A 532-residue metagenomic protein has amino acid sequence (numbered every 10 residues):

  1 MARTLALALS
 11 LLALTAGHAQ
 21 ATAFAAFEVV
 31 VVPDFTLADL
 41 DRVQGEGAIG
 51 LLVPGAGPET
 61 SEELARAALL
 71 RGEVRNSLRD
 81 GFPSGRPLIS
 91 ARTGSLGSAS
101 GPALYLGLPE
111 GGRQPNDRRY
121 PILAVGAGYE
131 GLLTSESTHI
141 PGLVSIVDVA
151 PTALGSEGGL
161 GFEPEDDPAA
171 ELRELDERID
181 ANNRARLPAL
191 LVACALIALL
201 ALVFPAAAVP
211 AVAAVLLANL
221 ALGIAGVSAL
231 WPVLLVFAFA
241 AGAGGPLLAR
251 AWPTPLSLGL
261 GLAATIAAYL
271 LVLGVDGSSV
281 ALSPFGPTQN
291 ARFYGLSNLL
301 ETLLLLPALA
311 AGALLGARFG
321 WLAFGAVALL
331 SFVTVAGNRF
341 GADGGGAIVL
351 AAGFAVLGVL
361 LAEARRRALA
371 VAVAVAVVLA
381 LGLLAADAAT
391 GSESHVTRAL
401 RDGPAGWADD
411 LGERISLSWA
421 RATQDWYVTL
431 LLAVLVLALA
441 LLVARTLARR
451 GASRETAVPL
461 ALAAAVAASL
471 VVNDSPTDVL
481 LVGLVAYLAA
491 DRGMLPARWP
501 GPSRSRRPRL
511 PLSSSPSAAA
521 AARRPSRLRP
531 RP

Functional and structural regions predicted by a protein language model:
A19-N182: Soluble extramembrane regions of membrane proteins in the secretory/endomembrane system
A169-A181, S279-L303, P404-Y427: Juxtamembrane membrane-water interface segments that cap and precede transmembrane helices
R173-T288, E301-A313, A317-R318: Core alpha-helical transmembrane segments of integral membrane proteins
R186-C194, R292-L314, D410-E413, R421-A444: Alpha-helical transmembrane segments at the extracellular/periplasmic loop-to-helix junctions of multi-pass membrane
F204-L216, W252-A264, F319-V327, R367-A372 (+2 more regions): Membrane-interfacial loop-to-transmembrane alpha-helix junctions, especially the N-terminal start
A218-L234, S331-A351, A444-L488: Membrane-water interface signatures at transmembrane helix termini and the short loops that connect adjacent helices
L256-S279, S283-G286, V371-G406: Aromatic-rich transmembrane-lumenal/periplasmic boundary elements in polytopic membrane proteins
V327-L330, G345-G382, D491: Hydrophobic alpha-helical segments of polytopic membrane proteins
